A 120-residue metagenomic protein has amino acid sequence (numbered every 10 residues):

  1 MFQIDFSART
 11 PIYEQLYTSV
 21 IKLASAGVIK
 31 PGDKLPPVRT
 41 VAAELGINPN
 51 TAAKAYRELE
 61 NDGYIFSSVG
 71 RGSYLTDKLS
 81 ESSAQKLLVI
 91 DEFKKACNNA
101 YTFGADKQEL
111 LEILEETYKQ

Functional and structural regions predicted by a protein language model:
M1-K34, A84-K119: Extreme N-terminal segment that seeds HTH/winged-HTH DNA-binding domains in transcriptional regulators
V20, Y56-R57: Short, hydrophobic-biased segments on the C-terminal half of alpha helices that form "recognition helices"
K34-L45, L59: A short alpha-helical element within helix-turn-helix/winged-helix DNA-binding domains across DNA-binding proteins
L35, S67-Y74, L79-S80: Short, Lys/Arg-rich nucleic-acid/phosphate-binding segment
T40, L75-T76, E116-T117: Short secondary-structure capping/turn micro-motifs that flank functional sites
E44, N61-G63, F103, Q120: Residue cluster at the C-terminal edge of the helix-turn-helix DNA-binding motif
